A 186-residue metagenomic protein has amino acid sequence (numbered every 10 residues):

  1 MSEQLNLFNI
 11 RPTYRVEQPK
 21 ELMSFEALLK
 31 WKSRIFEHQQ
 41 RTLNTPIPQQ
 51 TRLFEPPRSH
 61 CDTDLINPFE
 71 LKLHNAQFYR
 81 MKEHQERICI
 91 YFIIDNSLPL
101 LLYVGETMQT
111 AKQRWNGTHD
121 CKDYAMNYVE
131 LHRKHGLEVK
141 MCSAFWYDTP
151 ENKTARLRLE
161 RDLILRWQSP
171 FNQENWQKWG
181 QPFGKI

Functional and structural regions predicted by a protein language model:
M1-L102, E106-I186: Boundary/linker segments flanking structured domains
